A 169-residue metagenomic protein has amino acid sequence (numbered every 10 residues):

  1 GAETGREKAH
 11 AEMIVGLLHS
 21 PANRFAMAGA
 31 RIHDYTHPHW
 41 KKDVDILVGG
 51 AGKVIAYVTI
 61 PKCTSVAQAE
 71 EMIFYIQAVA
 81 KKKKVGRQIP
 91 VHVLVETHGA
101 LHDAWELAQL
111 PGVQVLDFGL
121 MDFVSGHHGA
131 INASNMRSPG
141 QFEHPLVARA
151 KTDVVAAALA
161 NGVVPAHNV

Functional and structural regions predicted by a protein language model:
A2-V169: Expand to "…catalyze enediolate/carbanion chemistry for C-C bond making/breaking, isomerization, decarboxylation
